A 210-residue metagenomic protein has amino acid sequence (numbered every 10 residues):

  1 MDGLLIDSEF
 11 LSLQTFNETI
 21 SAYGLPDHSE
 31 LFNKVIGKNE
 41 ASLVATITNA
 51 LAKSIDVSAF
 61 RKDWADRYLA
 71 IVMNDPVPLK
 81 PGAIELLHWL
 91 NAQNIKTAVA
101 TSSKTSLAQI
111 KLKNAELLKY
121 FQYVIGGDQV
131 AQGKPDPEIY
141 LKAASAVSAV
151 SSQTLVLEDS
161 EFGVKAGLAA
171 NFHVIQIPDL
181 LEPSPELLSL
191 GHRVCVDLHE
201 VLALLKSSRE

Functional and structural regions predicted by a protein language model:
M1-N33: Active-site neighborhood of HAD-like aspartate-dependent phosphohydrolases
S12, I36-E40, F60-Y68, K104: Hydrophobic/aromatic residues within well-ordered alpha-helical segments
E18-A22, E85-I95: A short, Lys/Arg-enriched amphipathic alpha-helix followed by its capping loop at the start of a domain
T19, N39-S54, K111, A143-A144: Helix-loop "lid/cap" segments that line or gate small-molecule binding pockets
L25-K34, K53-K62, S151: Short, surface-exposed acidic
N33, A100-S102: Anionic, Ser/Thr-rich low-complexity intrinsically disordered regions
I47-E85, Q93: Metal-dependent phosphoesterase signature
H88-N91, K104-E210: Asp-based, Mg2+/Mn2+-dependent phosphohydrolase catalytic module
